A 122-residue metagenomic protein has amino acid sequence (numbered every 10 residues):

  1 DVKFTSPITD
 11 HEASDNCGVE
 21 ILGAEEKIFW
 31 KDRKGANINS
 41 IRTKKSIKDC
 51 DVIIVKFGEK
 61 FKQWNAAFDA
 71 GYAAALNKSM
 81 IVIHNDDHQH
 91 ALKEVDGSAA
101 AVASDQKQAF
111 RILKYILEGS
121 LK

Functional and structural regions predicted by a protein language model:
D1-K122: Conserved catalytic or regulatory cores that recognize and/or transform ribose-phosphate-containing ligands
